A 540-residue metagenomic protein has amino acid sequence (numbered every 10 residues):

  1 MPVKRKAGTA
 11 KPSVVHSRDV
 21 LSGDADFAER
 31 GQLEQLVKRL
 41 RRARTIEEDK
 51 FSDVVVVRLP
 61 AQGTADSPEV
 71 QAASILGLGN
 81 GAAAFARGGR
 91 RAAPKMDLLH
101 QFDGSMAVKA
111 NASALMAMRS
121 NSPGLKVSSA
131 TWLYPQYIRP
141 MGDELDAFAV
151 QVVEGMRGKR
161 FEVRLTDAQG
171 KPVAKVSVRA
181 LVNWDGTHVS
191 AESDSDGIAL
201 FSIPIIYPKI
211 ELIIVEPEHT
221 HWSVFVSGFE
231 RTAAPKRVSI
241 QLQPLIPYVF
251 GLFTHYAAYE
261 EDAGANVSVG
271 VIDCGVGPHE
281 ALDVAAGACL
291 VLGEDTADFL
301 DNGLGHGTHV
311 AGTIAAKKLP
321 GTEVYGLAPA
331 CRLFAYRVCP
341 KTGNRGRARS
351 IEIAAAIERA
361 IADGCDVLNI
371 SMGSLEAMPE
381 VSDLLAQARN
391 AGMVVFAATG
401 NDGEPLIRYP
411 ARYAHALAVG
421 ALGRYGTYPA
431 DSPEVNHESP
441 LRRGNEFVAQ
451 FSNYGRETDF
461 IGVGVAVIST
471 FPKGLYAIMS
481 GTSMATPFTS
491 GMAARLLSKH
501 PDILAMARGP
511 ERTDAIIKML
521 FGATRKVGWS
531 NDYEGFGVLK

Functional and structural regions predicted by a protein language model:
P2-R5, A10-A28, Q32, P60-G63 (+7 more regions): Substrate-binding/access-modulating region of protease and related hydrolase catalytic domains
P2-T9, R18-E47, G81-E162, L181-Y248: Autoinhibitory propeptides
G63-R90: Short amphipathic alpha-helix segments
G124, A168-A191, D196, S202-Y207 (+7 more regions): Active-site core segment of subtilase-fold serine proteases
A130, I272-G275, I314-K317, A330 (+9 more regions): Active-site-proximal beta-strand/loop segments in catalytic clefts of secreted hydrolases
M156-A174: Structural motif
I272-C274, A281, R408-S498, D502: Extracellular S/T/G-rich loop segment that most often corresponds to the catalytic His/Ser-adjacent loop
A311-I314, Y336-C339, G462-D532: Hydrolase catalytic cores
